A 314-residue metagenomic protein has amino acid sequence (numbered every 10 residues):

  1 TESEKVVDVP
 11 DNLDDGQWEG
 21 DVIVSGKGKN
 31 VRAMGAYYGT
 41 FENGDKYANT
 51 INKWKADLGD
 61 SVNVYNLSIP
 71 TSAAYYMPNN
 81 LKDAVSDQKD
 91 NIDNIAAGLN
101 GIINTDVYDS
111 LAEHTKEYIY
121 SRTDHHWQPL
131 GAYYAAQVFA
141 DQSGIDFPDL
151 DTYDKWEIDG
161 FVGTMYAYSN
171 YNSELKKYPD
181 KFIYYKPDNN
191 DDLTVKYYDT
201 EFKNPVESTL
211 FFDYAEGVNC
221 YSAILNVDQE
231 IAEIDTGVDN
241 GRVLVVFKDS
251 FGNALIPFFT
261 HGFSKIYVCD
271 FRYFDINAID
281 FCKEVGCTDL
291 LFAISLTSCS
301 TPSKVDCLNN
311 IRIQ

Functional and structural regions predicted by a protein language model:
T1-Q314: Extracellular glycan-modifying ectodomains
